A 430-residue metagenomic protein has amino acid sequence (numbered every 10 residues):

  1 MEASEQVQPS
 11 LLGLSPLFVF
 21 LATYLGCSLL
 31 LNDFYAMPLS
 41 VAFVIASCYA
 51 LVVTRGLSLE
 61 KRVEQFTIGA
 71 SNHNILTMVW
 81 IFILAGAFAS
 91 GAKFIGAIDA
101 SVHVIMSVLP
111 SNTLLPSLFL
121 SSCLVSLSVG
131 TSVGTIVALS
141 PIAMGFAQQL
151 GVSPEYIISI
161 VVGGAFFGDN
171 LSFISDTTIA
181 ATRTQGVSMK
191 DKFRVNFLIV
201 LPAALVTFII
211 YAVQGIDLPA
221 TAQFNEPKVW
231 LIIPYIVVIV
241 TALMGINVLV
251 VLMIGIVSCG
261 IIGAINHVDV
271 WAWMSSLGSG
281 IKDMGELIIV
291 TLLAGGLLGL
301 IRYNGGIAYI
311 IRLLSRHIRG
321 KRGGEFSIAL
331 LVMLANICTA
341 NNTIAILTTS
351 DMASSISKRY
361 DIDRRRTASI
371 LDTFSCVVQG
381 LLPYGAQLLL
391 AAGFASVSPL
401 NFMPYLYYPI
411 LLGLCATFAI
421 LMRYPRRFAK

Functional and structural regions predicted by a protein language model:
M1-I83, V195-V290, K430: Hydrophobic transmembrane alpha-helices of multi-pass small-molecule transporters
S40, V44, V52, V63-D99 (+6 more regions): Core transmembrane alpha-helical segments of multi-pass membrane transporters/permeases
L57-S58, S71-I75, F94, G151-E155 (+7 more regions): Juxtamembrane helix-boundary/capping and inter-helix hinge elements in multi-pass membrane proteins
N72-M78, H103-S121, A147-I157, N225-I233 (+4 more regions): Membrane-interfacial loop-to-helix junctions in multi-pass transporters
V79-F88, L109-I142, L314-S354, L371: Hydrophobic alpha-helical transmembrane segments of multi-pass integral membrane proteins, predominantly secondary
I81, N112-V125, G151-G168, G323-N336 (+3 more regions): Alpha-helical transmembrane segments of multi-pass membrane proteins
G134-F146, V162, F173-V187, T343-S357 (+1 more regions): Re-entrant/interfacial helical elements at transmembrane boundaries that shape and gate the permeation pathway
G163-F166, N170-E226, W230, V240 (+1 more regions): Juxtamembrane and boundary regions of transmembrane helices in multi-pass small-molecule transporters and channels
